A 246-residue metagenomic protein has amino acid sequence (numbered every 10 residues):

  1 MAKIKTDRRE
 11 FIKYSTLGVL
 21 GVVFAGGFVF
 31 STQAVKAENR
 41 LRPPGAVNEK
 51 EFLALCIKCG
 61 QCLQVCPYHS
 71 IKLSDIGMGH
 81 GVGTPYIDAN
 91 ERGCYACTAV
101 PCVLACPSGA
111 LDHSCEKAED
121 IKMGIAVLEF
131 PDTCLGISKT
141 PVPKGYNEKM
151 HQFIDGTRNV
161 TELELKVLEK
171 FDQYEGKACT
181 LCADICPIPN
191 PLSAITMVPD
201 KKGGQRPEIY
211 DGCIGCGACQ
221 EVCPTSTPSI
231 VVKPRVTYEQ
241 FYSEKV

Functional and structural regions predicted by a protein language model:
M1-R206, Y210-V246: Non-ligating segments of multi-cofactor redox enzymes
